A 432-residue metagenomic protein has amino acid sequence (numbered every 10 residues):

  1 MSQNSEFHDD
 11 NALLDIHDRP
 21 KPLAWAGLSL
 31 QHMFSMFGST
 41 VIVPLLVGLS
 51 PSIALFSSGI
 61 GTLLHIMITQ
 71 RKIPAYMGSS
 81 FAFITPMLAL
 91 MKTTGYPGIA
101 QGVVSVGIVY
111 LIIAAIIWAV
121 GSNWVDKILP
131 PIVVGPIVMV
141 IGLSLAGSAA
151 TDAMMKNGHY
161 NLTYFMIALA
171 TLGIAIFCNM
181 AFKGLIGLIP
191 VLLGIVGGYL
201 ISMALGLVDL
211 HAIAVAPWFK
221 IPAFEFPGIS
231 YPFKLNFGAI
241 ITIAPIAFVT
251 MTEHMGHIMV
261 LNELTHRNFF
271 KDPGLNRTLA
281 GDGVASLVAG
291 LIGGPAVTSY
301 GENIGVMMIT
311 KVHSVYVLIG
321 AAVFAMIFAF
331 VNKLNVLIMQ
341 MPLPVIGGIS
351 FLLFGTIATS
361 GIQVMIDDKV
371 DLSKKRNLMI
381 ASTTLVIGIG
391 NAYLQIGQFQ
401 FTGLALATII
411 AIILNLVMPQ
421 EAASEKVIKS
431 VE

Functional and structural regions predicted by a protein language model:
M1-G27, L210-G228, E263-F270, R277 (+1 more regions): Intrinsically disordered, low-complexity non-transmembrane regions of multi-pass membrane transporters
M1-M77, A82-G95: N-terminal signal-anchor module of multipass membrane proteins
H8-L23, L45-I66, T242-V315, K429-V431: Membrane-embedded helical hairpins/re-entrant loop segments and their flanking transmembrane helices within multi-pass
D9, F37-V41, T171-A181, I189 (+5 more regions): Juxtamembrane interface elements at the cytosolic ends of transmembrane helices in multi-pass membrane proteins
L23-M36, L162-T171, I189, I221 (+2 more regions): Hydrophobic, membrane-embedded alpha-helices of multi-pass small-molecule transporters
L49-L55, R71-F83, V125-V134, I186-L192 (+4 more regions): Short, non-helical or kinked segments that cap or interrupt transmembrane helices
M87-K92, N179, N303-L318, F324-F328: Interfacial segments of multi-pass membrane proteins
T93-H211, G320-K429: Membrane-embedded alpha-helical modules
